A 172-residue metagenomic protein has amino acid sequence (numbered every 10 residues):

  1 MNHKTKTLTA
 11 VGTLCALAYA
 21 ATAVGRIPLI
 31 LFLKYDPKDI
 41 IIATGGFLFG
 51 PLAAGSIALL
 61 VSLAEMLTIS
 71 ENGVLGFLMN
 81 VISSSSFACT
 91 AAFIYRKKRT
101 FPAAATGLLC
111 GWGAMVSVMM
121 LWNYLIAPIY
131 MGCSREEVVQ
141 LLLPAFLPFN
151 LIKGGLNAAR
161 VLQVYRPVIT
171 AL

Functional and structural regions predicted by a protein language model:
M1-L172: Loop-helix junctions at membrane interfaces
